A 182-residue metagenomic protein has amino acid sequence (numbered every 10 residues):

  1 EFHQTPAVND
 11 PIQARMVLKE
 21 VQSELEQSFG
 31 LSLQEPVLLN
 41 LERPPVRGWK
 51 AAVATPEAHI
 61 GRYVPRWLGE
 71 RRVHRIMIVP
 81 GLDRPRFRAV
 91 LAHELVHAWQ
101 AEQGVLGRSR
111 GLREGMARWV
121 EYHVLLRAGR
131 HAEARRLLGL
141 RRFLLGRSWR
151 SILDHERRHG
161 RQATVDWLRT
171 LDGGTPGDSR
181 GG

Functional and structural regions predicted by a protein language model:
E1-T5: Cysteine-rich micro-motifs
N9-R75: Auxiliary, metal-adjacent structural segments of Zn-dependent hydrolase domains
E20, R86, L112, M116-W119 (+2 more regions): Extracytoplasmic/secreted proteins, especially bacterial periplasmic and envelope-associated proteins
E26, G30, Q100-G104, Y122-G129 (+1 more regions): Sec-exported extracytoplasmic/periplasmic mature domains
E70-L91, V105-S109: Short pre-active-site segment immediately N-terminal to the catalytic Zn-binding motif
A89-E102, E114-R118: Active-site recognition of the HExxH zinc-binding catalytic motif
G107-F143: Post-HExxH zinc-binding segment in Zn-dependent metallohydrolases
G139-G182: Pan-zinc metallopeptidase signature
